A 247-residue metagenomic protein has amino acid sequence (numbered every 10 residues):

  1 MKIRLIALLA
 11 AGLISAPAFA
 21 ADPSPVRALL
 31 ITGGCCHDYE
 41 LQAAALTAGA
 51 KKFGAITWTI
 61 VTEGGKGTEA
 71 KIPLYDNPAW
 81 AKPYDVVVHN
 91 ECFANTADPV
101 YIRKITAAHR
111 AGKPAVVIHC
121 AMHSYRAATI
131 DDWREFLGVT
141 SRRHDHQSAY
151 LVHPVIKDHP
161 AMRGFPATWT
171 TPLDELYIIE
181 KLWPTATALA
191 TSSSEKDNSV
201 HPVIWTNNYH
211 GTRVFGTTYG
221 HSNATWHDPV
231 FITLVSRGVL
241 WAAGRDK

Functional and structural regions predicted by a protein language model:
M1-L5: Positively charged n-region of N-terminal signal peptides that target proteins for export
I6-P17: Bacterial N-terminal signal peptides
A21-V26, L41, K52, K82 (+2 more regions): Extracellular ligand-binding/catalytic regions of CAZymes and related secreted enzymes and adhesion modules
D22, R27-I31, D38-V117, A121-H123: Helical hinge/lid and interdomain linker segments adjacent to catalytic or ligand-binding clefts that mediate domain
G33-C36, Q147-A149, H221-P229: Active-site rim elements
C35-C36, A94, M122-S124, A167 (+3 more regions): Short, solvent-exposed loop/turn segments at secondary-structure junctions
K51, I56-T59, R142, H146-V214: Catalytic beta-strand/loop cores that center a nucleophilic Ser/Cys/Thr and support acyl-enzyme chemistry
A94-G164: A glycine-rich, often tryptophan-bearing local segment used as a flexible ligand/cofactor-contacting loop or short
